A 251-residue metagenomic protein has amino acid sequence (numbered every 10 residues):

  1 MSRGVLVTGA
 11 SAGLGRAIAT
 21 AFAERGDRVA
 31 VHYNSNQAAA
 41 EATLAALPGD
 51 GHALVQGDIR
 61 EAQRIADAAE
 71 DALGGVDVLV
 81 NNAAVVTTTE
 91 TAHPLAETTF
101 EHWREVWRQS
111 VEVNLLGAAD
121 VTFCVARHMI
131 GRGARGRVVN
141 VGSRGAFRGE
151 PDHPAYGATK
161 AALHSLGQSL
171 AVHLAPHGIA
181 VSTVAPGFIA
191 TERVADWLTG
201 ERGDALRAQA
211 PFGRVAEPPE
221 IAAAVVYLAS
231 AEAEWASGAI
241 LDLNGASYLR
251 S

Functional and structural regions predicted by a protein language model:
S11-G13: Conserved glycine-rich cofactor-binding loop
V85-R108, D152-A155, A195-L198: Conserved mid-core segment of classical short-chain dehydrogenase/reductases
A96-A119, V139, Y156, L163 (+1 more regions): Catalytic Tyr-X3-Lys loop
T122, T159, G167: Active-site helix of classical SDR
R127, V172-H173, E234: Alpha-helical segment proximal to the catalytic Tyr-Lys
S143: Residue(s) in the substrate-gating loop at a strand-loop-helix junction that position the organic substrate next
R148, F212, V226, S237-S251: Short C-terminal tail/terminal secondary-structure segment of NAD(P)H-dependent dehydrogenase/reductase domains
A175, A180, A236-G238: Short, small/polar-rich loop/turn modules that mediate ligand/substrate recognition or access, typified
